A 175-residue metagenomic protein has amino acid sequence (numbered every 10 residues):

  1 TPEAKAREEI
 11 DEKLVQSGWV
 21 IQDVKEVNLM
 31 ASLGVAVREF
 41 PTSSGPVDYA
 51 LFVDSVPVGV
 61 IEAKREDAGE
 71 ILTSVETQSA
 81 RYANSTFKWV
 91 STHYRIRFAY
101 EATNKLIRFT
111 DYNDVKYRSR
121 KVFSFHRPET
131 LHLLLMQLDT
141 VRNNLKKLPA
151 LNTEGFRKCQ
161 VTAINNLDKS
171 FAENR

Functional and structural regions predicted by a protein language model:
T1-R175: ATP-dependent helicase/translocase motor core
